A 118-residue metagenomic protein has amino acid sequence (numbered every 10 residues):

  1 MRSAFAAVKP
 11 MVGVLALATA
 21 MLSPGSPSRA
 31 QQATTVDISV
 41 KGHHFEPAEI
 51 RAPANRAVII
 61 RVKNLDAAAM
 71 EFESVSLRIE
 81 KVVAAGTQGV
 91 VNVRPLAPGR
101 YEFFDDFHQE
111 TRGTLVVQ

Functional and structural regions predicted by a protein language model:
R2-V14: Bacterial N-terminal signal peptides that target proteins for export
A18-P27: C-terminal segment of classical bacterial N-terminal signal peptides
R29-D37, V83-Q118: Extracellular/periplasmic metallocenter environments
Q32-N55: N-terminal edge beta-strand
A48-I50, R78-V82: Beta-strand-rich interaction surfaces with strong enrichment in secreted/lumenal proteins
V58, A68-M70, G113: Short beta-strand/loop motifs in extracellular/secreted proteins, especially within beta-sandwich accessory domains
V62-N64: Asparagine-centered strand-capping/turn motif at beta-strand->loop junctions
M70-S76: Change to "...patches in solvent-exposed regions of secreted, membrane-anchored, or virion-exposed structural
